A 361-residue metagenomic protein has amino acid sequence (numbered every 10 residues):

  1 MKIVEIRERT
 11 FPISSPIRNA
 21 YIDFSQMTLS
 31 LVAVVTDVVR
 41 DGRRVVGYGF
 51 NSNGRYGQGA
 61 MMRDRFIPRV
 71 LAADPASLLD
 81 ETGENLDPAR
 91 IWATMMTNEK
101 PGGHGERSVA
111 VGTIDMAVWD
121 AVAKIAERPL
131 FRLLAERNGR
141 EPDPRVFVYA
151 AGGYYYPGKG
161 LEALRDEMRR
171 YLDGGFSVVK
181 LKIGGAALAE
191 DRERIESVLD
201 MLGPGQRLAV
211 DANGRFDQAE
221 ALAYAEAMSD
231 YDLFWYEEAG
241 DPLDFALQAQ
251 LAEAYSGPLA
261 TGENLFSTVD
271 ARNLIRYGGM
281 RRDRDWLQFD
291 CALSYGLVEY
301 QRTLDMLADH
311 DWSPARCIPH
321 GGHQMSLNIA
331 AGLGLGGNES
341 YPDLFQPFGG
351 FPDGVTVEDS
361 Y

Functional and structural regions predicted by a protein language model:
M1-R55, G59, F348: Structured beta-strand/loop patches that form or line metal/cofactor-binding pockets in enzymes
M1-R7, N19-D23, M95, G102 (+3 more regions): N-terminal amphipathic alpha-helix/helix-capping segment at the start of soluble metabolic enzymes
V32, R44, F66, I114 (+7 more regions): Conserved, mostly hydrophobic/aromatic
V39-I125: Metal- or metallocofactor-binding catalytic centers and their adjacent structured scaffolds across diverse enzyme
A60-P68, D115, W119-D120, F131 (+5 more regions): Predominant activation on well-ordered alpha-helical scaffold segments within soluble catalytic domains
L133-Y255: Metal-dependent enolase-superfamily TIM-barrel catalytic cores that perform enediolate-based chemistry
L243-Y361: Shared catalytic-loop signature of beta/alpha-barrel
